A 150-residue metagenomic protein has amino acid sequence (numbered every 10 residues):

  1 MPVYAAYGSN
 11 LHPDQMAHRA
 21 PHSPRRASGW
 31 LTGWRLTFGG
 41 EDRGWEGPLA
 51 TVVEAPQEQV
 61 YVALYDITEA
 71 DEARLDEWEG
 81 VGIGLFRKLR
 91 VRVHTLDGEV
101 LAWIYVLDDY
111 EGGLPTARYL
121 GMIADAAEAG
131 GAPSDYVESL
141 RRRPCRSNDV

Functional and structural regions predicted by a protein language model:
M1-V150: Glycine-aromatic micro-motifs
